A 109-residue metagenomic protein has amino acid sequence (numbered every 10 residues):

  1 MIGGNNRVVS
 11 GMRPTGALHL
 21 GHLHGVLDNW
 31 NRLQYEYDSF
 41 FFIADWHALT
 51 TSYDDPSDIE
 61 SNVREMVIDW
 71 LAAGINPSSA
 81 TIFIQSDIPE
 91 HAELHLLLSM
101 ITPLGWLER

Functional and structural regions predicted by a protein language model:
I2-R109: N-terminal Rossmann-like or analogous alpha/beta NTP/dinucleotide-binding catalytic cores that position adenine
